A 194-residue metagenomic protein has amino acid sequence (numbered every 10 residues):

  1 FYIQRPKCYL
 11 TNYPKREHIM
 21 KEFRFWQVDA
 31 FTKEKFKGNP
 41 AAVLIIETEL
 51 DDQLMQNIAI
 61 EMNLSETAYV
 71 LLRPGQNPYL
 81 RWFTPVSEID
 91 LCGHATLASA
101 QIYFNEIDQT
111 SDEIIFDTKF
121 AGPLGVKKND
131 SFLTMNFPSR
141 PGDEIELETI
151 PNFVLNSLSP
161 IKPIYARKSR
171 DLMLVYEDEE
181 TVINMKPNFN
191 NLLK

Functional and structural regions predicted by a protein language model:
F1-I19: Short, Lys/Arg-enriched N-terminal segments with co-localized hydrophobic residues within the first ~10-30 amino acids
M20-L91, L97-K194: Active-site proximal loop and beta-alpha junction motif in alpha/beta enzyme cores
